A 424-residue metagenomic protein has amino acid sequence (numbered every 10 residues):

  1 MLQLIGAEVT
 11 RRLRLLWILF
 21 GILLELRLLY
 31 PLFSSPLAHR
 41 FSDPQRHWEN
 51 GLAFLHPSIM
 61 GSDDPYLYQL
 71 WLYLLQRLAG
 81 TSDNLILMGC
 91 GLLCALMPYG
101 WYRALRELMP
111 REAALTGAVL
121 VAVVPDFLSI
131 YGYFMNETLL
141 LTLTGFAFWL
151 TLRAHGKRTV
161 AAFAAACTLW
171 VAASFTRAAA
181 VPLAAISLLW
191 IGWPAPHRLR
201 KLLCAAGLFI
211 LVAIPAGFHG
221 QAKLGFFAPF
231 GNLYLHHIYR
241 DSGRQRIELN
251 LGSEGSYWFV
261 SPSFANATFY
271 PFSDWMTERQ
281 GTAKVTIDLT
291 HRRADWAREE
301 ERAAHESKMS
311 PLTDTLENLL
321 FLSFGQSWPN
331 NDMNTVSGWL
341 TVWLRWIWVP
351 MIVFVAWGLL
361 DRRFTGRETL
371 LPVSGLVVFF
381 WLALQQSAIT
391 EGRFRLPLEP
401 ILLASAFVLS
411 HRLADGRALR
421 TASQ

Functional and structural regions predicted by a protein language model:
F20, Y66, L70, L78-L96 (+2 more regions): Loop-to-helix entry region of an early transmembrane alpha helix in multi-pass inner-membrane enzymes
F33-N50, I59-L74, G80-N84, F227-F230 (+1 more regions): Extracytoplasmic catalytic/substrate-binding loops of multi-pass membrane glycan-assembly enzymes
S42, D63, L85-L93, T116-F146 (+3 more regions): Multi-pass, polyprenyl lipid-linked donor-dependent membrane glycosyltransferases
N84-L85, L289-V378: Membrane-interface anchor segments at the N-terminal boundary of transmembrane helices in multi-pass membrane enzymes
M88-L108, F146, V353-W357: Transmembrane-helix motifs of polytopic, lipid-linked glycan transferases
W101-V123, L141-T142, A161, R367-V373: Transmembrane-helix signature of polytopic, membrane-embedded enzymes that assemble or transfer cell-envelope glycans
G117-A118, A162-R177, S187-L188, F209-A216: Membrane-interface alpha helices of multi-pass inner-membrane proteins
F227-F321: Membrane-proximal stem/loop segments at transmembrane-domain junctions that anchor or position
